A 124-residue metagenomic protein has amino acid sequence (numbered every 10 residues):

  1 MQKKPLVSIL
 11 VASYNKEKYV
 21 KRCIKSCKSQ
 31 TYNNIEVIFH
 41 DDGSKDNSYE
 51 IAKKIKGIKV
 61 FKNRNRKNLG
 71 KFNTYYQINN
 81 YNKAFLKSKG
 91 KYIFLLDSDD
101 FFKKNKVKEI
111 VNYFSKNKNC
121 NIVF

Functional and structural regions predicted by a protein language model:
M1-F124: Nucleotide-sugar donor-binding/catalytic module of glycosyltransferases that assemble extracellular/cell-envelope
